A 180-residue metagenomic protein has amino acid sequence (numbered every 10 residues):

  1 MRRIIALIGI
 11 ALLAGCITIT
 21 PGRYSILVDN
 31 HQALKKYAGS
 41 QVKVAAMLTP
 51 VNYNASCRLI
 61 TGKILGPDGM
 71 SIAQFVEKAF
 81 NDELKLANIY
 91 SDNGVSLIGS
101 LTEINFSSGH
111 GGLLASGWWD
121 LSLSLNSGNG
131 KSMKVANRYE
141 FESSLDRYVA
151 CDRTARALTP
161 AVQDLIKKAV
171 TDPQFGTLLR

Functional and structural regions predicted by a protein language model:
M1-C16: Sec-dependent bacterial lipoprotein signal peptides
C16-Q74, K78, Q174-R180: A structural "domain/chain start" motif
I17-L27, L86-V149: Surface-exposed short loop/turn segments
T49-N52, D120-L123, P160-D164: Short alpha-helical linear motifs
C57-G69, G130-D172: Short secondary-structure boundary motifs at beta->alpha junctions and helix caps
G69-V95: Short N-terminal secondary-structure initiator segments
N81, K85, I89, F106 (+1 more regions): Sec-exported extracytoplasmic/periplasmic mature domains
